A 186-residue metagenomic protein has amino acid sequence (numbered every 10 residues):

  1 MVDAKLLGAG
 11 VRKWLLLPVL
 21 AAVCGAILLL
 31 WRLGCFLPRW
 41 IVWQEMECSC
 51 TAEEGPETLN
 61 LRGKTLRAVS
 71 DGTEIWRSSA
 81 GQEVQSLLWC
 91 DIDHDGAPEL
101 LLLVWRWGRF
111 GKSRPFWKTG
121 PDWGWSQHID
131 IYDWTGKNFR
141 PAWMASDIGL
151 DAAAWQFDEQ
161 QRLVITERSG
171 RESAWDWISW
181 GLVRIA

Functional and structural regions predicted by a protein language model:
V2-A186: Beta-propeller-forming repeat regions
